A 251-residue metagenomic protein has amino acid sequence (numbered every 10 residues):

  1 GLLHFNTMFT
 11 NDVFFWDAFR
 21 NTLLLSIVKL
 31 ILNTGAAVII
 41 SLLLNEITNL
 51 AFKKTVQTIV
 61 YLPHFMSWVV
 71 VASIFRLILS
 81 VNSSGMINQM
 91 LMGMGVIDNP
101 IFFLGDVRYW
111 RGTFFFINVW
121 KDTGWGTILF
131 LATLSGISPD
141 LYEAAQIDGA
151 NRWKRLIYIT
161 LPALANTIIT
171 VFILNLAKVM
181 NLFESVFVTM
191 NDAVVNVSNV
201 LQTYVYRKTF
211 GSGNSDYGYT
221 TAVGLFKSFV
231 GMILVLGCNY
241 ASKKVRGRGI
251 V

Functional and structural regions predicted by a protein language model:
L2-V251: A structural signal for multi-pass alpha-helical bundles of membrane permease subunits that mediate small-molecule
